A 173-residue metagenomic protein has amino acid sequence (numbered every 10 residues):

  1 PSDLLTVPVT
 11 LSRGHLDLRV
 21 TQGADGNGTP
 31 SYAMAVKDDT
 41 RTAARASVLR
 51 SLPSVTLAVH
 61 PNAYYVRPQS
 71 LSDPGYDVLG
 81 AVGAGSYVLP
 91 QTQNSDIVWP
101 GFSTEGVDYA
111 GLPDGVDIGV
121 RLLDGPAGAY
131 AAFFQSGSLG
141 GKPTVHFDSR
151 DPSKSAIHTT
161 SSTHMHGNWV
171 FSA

Functional and structural regions predicted by a protein language model:
P1-P152, A156, T160-T163: Phosphate/adenylate-binding glycine loop and adjacent helical scaffold
W169: Hydrophobic/aromatic beta-strand elements that line small-molecule binding cavities or substrate pockets in beta-rich
